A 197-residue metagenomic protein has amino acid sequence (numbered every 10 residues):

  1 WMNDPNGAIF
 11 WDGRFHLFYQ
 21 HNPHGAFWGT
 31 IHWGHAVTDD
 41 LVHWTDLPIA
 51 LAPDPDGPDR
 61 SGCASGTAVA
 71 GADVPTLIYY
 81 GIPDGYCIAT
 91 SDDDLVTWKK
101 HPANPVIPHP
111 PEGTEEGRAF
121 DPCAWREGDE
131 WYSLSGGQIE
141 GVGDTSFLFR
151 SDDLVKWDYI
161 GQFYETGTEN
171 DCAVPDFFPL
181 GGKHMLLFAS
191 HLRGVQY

Functional and structural regions predicted by a protein language model:
W1-A173, P179-Y197: Beta-rich carbohydrate-recognition and catalytic domains
